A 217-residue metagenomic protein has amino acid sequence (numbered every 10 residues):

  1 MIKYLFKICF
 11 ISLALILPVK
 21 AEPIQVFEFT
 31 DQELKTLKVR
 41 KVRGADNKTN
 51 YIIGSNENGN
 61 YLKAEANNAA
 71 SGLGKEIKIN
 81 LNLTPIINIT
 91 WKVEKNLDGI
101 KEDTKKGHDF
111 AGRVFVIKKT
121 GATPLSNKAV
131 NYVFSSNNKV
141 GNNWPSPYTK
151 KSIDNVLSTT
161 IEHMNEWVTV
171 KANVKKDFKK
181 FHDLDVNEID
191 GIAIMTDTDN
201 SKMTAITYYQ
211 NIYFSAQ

Functional and structural regions predicted by a protein language model:
K7-I16: Bacterial N-terminal signal peptides
A21-G44: Extracellular carbohydrate-recognition regions
F29, I192, Q210-F214: Extracellular beta-strand elements of beta-rich domains used for carbohydrate recognition/degradation or cell-matrix
Y51-G72: Short carbohydrate-recognition loop motifs
E76-I87, I161-M164, D185: Extracellular/lumenal carbohydrate-interaction signature centered on repeated Trp-anchored short motifs
T90-N96, K119, K175: Solvent-exposed strand-to-loop "edge" motifs in beta-rich extracellular domains
G107-S152: Extracellular/luminal beta-rich ligand-recognition and adhesion surfaces characterized by aromatic-Gly/Pro-enriched
D109-V114, K150-K151, V156-T160, M164-T204: Extracellular beta-strand ligand-recognition surfaces/modules
